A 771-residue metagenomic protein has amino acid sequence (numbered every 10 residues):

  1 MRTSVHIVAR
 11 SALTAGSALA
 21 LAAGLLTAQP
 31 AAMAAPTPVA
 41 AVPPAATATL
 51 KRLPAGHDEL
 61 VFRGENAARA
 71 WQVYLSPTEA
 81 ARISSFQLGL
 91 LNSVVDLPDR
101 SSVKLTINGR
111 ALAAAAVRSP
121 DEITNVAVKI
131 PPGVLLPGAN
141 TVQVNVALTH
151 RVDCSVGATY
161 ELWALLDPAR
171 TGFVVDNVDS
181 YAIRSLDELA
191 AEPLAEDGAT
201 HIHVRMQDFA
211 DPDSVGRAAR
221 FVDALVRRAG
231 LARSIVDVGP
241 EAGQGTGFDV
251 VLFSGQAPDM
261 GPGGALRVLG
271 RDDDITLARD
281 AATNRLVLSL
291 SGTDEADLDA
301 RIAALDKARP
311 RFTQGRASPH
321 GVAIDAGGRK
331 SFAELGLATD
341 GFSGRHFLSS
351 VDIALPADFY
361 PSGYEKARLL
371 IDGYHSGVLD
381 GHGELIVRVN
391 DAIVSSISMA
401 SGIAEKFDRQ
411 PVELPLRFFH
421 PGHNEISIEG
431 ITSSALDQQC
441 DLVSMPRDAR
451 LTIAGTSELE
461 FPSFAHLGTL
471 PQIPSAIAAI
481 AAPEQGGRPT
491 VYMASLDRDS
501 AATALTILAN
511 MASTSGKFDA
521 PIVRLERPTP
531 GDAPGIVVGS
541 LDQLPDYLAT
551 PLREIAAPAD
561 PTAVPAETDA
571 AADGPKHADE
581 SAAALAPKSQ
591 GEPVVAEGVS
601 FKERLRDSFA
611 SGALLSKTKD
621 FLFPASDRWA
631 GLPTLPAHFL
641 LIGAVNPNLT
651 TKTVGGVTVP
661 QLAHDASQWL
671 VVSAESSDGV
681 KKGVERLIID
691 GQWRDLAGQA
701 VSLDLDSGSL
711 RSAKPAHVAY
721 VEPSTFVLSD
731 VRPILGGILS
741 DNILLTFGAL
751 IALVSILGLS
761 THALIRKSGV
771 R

Functional and structural regions predicted by a protein language model:
M1-R10: N-terminal secretory signal peptides that target proteins for export/translocation
A12-T27: Bacterial N-terminal signal peptides
G24-T37: Signal peptide processing junction and immediate N-terminal pro/mature segment of secreted/exported proteins
A35-R771: Solvent-exposed alpha-helical segments and adjacent loops that form catalytic or protein-interaction surfaces
